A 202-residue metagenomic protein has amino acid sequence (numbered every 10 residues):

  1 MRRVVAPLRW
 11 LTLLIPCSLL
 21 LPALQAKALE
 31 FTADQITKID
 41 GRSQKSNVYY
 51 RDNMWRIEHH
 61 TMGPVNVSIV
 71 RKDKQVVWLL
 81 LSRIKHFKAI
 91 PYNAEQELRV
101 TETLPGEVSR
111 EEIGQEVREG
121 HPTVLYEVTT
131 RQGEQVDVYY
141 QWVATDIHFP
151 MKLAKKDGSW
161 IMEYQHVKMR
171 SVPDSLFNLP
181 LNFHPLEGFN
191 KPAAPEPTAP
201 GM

Functional and structural regions predicted by a protein language model:
M1-L13: Bacterial N-terminal signal peptides that target proteins for export
W10-P22: Bacterial N-terminal signal peptides
A26-G41, W55-I57: A short, Trp-centered hydrophobic/proline-enriched beta-strand micro-motif
A26-T32, K72-V136, S171-E187, G201: Flexible, processing/modification-adjacent segments and terminal tails in exported/periplasmic/extracellular proteins
Q44-V100, F149, K155-H166: An acidic-aromatic
T61, N66, H121-F183: Gly/Pro-enriched, hydrophobic low-complexity segments that function as extracytoplasmic propeptides/linkers
F189-M202: Compositionally biased, proline/threonine/alanine/serine-rich low-complexity intrinsically disordered stretches
